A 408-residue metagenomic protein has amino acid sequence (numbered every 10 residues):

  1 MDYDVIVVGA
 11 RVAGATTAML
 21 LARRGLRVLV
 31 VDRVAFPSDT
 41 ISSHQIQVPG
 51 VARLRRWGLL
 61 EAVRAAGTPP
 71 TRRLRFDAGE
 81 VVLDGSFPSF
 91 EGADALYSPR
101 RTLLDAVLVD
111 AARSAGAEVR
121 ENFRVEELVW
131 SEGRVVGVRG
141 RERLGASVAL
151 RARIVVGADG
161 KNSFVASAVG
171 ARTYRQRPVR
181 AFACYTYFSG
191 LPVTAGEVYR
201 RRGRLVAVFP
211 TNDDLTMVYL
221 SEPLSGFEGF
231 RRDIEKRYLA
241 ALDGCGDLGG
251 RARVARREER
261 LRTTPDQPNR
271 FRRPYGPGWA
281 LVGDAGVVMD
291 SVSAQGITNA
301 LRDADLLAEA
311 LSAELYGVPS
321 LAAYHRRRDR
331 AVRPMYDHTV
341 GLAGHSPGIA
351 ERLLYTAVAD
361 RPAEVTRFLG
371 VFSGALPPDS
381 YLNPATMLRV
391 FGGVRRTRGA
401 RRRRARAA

Functional and structural regions predicted by a protein language model:
M1-A13: Beta1/beta-strand and adjacent pyrophosphate-binding region of the FAD-binding site in flavoprotein oxidoreductases
V8, A22-S42: Glycine-rich FAD pyrophosphate-binding loop
A35-R55, L59: Conserved N-terminal glycine-rich FAD pyrophosphate-binding loop of Rossmann-like flavoproteins
R55-A106: A conserved beta-strand/loop capping segment in the N-terminal third of enzymes that catalyze redox or closely related
A66, G226-A322: FAD/FMN-dependent oxidoreductases across multiple families
A111-L248: Predominantly flavin-linked oxidoreductase catalytic cores and closely associated redox partners
E309-A408: C-terminal helical "tail/cap" subdomain of flavin- and related membrane-associated enzymes
